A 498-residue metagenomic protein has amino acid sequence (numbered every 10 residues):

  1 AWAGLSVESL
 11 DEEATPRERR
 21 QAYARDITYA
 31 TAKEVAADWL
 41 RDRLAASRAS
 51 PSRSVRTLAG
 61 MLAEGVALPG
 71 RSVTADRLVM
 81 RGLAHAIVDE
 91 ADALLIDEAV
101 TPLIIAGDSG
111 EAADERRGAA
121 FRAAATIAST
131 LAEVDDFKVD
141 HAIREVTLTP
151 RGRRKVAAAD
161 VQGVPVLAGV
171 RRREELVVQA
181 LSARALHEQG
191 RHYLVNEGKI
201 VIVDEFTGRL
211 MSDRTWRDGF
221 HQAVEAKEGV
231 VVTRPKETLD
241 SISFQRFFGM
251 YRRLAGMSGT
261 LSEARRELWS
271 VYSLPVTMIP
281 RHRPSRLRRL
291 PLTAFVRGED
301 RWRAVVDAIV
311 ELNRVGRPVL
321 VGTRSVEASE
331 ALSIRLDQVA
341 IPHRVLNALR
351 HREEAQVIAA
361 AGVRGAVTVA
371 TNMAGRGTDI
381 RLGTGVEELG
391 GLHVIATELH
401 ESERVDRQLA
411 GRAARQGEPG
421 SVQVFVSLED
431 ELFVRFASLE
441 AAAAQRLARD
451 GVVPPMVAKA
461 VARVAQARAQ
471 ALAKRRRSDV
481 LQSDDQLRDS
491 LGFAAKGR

Functional and structural regions predicted by a protein language model:
A1-G451, K459-R498: Conserved P-loop NTPase motor core
